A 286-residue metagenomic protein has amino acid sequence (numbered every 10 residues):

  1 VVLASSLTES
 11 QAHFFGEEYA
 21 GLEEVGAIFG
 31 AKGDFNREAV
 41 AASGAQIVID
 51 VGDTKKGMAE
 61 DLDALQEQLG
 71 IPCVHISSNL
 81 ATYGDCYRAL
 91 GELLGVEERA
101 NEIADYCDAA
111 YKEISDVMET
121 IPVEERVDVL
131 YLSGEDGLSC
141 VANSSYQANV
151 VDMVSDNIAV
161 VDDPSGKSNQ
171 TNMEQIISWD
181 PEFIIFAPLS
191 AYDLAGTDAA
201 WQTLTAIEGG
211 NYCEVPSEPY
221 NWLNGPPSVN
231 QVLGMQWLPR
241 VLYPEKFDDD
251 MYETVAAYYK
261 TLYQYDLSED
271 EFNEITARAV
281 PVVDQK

Functional and structural regions predicted by a protein language model:
V1-S43, I47-K56, N157-A159: A short, structured surface patch at a secondary-structure boundary
V1-S5, I47-V51, P72-S77, V127-S133 (+4 more regions): Structural recognition of the beta-strand scaffold that forms the well-ordered cores of secreted hydrolase catalytic
F29, C140-K167: Alpha-helical, coiled-coil/dimerization segments enriched in small aliphatic residues
F35-N36, D61, T171-Q175: Short acidic active-site motifs
S43, Q68-L69, V154-S155, I207-E208: Short, structured coil segments at secondary-structure junctions
S43, V161-E214: A contiguous binding-surface segment within folded domains or other stable secondary-structure elements
E60-S139, V161, S168, P216-A279 (+1 more regions): Extracytoplasmic substrate-binding proteins
